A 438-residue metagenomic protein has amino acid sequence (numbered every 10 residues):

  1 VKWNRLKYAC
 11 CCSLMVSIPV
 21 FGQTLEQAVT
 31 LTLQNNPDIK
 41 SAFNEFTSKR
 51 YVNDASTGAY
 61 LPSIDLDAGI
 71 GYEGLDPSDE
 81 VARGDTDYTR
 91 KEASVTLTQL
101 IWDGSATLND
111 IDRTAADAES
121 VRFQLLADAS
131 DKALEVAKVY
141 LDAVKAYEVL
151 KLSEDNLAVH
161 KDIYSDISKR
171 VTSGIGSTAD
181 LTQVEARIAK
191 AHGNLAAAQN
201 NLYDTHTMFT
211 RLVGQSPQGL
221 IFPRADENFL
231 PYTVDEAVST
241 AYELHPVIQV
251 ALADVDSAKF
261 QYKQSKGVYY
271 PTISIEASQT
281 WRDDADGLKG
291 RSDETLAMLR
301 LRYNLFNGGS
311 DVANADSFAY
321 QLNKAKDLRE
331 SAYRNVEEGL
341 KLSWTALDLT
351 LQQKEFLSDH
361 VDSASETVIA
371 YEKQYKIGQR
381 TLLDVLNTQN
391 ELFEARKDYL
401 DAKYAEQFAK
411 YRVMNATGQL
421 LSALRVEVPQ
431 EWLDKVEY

Functional and structural regions predicted by a protein language model:
V1-C10: Bacterial N-terminal signal peptides that target proteins for export
Y8, D131-Y242, S343-A346, T350 (+3 more regions): Periplasmic alpha-helical coiled-coil/stalk elements that build and connect Gram-negative outer-membrane
F21-G69, I101, S177, S216-D256 (+6 more regions): Bacterial Sec-pathway N-terminal export signals of envelope proteins
K40, S63-Y88, T98-A127, Q249 (+3 more regions): Small/polar (Gly/Ser/Thr/Ala-rich) solvent-exposed segments that form structured loops/beta-strands/short helices used
S41-S56, D128, K132-L152, D162 (+5 more regions): Amphipathic alpha-helical coiled-coil segments
G74, D398-Y438: Acidic, low-complexity, intrinsically disordered peripheral segments
R90-E92, K138, Q183, E236 (+2 more regions): Transmembrane beta-barrel architecture of outer-membrane proteins
